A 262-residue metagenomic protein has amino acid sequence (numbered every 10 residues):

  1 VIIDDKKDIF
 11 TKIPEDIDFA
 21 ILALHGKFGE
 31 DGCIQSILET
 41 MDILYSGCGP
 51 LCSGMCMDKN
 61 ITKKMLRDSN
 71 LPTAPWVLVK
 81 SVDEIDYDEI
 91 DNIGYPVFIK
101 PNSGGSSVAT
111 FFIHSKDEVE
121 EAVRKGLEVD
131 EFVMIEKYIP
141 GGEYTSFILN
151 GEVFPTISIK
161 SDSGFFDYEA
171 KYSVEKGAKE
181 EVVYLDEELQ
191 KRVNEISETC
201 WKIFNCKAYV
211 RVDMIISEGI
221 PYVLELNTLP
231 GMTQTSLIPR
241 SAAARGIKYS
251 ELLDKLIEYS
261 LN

Functional and structural regions predicted by a protein language model:
V1-L51, M55-M57, I61, K80-D88 (+1 more regions): ATP-binding N-terminal substructure of ATP-dependent carboxylate-amine bond-forming enzymes
F10-I13, M55-E136, P140-G142, K191: Active-site nucleotide/adenylate-binding loops and adjacent lid/helix of ATP-dependent enzymes
G26, S107, D162, N227-R240: Glycine-rich phosphate/pyrophosphate-binding beta-alpha loops
L44-Y45, T73, V97, Y249: Hydrophobic beta-strand scaffold residues
H114-E195, I216, I220-Y222: Phosphate-binding site of ATP-dependent enzymes
K137, S146, W201-Q234, A242: Conserved metal-phosphate-binding beta-hairpin within the catalytic cores of diverse ATP-dependent phosphoryl-transfer
S236-L237, A243-N262: Generic C-terminus detector
